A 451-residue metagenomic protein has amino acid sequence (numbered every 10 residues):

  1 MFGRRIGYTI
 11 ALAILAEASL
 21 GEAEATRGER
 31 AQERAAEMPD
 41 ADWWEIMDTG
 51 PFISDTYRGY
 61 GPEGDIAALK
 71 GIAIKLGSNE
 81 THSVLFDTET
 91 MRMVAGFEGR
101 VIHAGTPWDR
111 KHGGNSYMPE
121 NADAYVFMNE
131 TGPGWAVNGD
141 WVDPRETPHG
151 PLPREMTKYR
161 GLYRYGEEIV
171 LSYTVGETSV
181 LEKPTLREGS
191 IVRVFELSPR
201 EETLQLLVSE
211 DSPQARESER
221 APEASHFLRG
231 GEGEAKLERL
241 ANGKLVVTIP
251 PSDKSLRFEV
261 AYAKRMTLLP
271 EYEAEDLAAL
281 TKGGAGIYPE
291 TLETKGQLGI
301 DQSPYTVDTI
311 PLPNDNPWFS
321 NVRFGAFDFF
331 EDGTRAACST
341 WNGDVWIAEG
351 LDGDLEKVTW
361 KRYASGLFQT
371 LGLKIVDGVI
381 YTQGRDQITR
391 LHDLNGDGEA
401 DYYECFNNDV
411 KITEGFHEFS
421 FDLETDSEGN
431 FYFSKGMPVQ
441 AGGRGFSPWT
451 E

Functional and structural regions predicted by a protein language model:
M1-T9: Bacterial N-terminal signal peptides that target proteins for export
T9-E17: Bacterial N-terminal signal peptides
E24-A67, A263-D308, P313: N-terminal pre-domain segments of enzymes
A25-V192, T203, L207-S209: Beta-strand-rich N-terminal accessory domains
L171-V175, R193-L197, L204-E210, T248-P270: Short, hydrophobic/aromatic-enriched beta-strand segments in well-ordered soluble domains
L207-G233: Solvent-exposed beta-hairpin/edge-strand motifs
S225-G286: Extended acidic/polar, glycine-enriched regions that form or flank non-catalytic beta-rich accessory modules
T291-E451: Beta-propeller blade termini and top-face loops
